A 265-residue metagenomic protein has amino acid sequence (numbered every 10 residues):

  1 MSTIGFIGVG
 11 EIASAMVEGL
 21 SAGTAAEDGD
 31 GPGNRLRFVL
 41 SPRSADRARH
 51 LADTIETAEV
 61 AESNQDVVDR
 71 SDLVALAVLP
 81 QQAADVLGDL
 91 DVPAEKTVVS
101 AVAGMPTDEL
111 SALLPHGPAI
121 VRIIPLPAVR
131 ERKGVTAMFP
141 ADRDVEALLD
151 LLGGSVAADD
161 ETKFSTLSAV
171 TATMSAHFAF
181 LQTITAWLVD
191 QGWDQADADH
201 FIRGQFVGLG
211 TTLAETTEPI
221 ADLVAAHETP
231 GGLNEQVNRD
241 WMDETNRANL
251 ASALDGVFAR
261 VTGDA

Functional and structural regions predicted by a protein language model:
M1-E62, D66, R70, V189-D190: NAD(P)+-binding Rossmann beta1-loop-alpha1 motif at the extreme N-terminus of oxidoreductases
S2, R203, V207-A265: NAD(P)-dependent Rossmann-like dehydrogenase/reductase catalytic/cofactor-binding core
M16, L20, A48-L51, V86-L90 (+2 more regions): Hydrophobic packing residues within well-ordered alpha-helices of enzyme cores
F38, A48, V67, A83 (+2 more regions): Small-residue helix-packing motif on alpha-helices
E59-L114: Rossmann-fold NAD(P) dinucleotide-binding segment
E109-A119, K133-A169, T173-T216, R260-D264: Internal alpha-helical scaffold of NAD(P)-dependent oxidoreductase catalytic cores
